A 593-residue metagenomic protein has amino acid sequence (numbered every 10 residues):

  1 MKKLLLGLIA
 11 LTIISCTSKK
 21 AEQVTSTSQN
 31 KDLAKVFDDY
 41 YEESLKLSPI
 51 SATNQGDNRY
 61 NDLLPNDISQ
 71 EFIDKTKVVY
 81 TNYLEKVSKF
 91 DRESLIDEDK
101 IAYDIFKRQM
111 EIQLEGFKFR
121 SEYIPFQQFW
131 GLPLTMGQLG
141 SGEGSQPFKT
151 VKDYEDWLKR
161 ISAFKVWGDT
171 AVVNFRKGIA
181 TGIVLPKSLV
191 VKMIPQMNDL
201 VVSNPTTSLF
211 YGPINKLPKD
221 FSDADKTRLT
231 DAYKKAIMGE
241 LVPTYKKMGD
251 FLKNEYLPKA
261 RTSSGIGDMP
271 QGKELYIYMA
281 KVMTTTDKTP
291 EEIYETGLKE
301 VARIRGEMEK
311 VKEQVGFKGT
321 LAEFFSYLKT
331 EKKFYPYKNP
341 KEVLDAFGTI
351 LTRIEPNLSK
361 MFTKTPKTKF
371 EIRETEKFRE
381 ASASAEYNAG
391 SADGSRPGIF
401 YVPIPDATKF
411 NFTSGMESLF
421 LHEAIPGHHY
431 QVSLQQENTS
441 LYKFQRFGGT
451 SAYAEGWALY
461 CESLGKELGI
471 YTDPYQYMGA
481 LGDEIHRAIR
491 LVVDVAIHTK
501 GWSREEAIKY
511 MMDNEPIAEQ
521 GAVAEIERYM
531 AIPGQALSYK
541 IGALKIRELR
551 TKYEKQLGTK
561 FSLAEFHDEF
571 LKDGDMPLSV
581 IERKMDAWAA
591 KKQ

Functional and structural regions predicted by a protein language model:
L4-T12: Sec-dependent N-terminal signal peptides
C16-Q593: N-terminal maturation segment of proteins
